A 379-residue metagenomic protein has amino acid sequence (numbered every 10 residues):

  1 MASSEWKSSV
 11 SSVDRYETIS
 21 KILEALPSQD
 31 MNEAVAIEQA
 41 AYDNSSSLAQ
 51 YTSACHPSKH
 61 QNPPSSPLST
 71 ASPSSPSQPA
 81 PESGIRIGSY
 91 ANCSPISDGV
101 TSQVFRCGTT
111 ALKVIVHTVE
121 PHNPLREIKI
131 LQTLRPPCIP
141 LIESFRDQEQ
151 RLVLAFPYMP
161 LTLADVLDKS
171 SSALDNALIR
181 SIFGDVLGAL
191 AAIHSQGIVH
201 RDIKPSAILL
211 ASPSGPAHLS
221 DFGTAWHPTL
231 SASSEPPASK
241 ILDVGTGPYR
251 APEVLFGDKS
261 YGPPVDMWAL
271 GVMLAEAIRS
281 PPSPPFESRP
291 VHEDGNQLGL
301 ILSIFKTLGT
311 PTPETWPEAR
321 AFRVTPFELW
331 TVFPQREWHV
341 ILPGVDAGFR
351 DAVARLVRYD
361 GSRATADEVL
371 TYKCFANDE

Functional and structural regions predicted by a protein language model:
C93-G99: Protein kinase glycine-rich loop
S102-P121: ATP-binding glycine-rich loop module of kinase domains
R135-S144: Conserved HxN/HPN-centered segment at the entrance to the catalytic loop of eukaryotic protein kinase-like domains
Q148-P157, A164: A conserved loop-to-beta-strand element in the N-lobe of protein kinase catalytic cores that borders the ATP-binding
I182-F183: Activation segment signature within eukaryotic-like protein kinase domains
H194-A211: Catalytic-loop of the protein kinase fold
A211-V244: Activation segment/activation loop of eukaryotic-type protein kinase catalytic domains
L308-A354: C-terminal lobe substrate-recognition/regulatory segment of protein kinase catalytic domains
